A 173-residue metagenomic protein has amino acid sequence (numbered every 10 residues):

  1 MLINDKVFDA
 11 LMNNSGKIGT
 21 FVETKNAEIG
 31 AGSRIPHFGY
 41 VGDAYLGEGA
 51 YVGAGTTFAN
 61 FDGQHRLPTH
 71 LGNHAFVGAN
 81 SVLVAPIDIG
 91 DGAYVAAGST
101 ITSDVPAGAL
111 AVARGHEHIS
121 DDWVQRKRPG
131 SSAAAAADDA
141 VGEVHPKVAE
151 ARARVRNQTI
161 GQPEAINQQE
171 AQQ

Functional and structural regions predicted by a protein language model:
L2-Q173: Glycine-rich hexapeptide-repeat left-handed beta-helix
